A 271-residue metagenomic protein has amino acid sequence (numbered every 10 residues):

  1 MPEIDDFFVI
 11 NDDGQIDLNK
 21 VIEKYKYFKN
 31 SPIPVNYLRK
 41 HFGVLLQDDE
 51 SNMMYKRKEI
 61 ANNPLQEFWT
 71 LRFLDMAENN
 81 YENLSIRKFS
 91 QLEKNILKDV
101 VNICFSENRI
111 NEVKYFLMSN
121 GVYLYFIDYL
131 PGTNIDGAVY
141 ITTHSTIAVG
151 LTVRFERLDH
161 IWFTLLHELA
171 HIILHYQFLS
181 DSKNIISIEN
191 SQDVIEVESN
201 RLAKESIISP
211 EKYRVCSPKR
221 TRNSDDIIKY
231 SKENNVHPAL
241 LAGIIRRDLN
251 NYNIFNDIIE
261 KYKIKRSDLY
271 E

Functional and structural regions predicted by a protein language model:
M1-E271: Active-site hotspot residues in diverse enzymes, especially metal/ion-binding acidic/histidine motifs
